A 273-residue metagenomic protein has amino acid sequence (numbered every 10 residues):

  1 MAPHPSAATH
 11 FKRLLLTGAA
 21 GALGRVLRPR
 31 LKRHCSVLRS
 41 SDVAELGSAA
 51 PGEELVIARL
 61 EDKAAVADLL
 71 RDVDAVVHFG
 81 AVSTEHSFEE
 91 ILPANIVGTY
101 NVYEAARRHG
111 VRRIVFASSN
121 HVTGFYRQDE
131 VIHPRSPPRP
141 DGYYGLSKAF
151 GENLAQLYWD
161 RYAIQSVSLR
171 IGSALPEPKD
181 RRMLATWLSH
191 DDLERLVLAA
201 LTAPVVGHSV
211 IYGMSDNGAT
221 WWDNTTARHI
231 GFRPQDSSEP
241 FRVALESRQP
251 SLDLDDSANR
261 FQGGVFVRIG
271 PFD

Functional and structural regions predicted by a protein language model:
F11-R33: N-terminal Rossmann NAD(P)H-binding glycine-rich loop of SDR-like oxidoreductase domains
H34-G47: Conserved glycine-rich Rossmann-like NAD(P)H-binding loop of the short-chain dehydrogenase/reductase
G47, V56-A94: NAD(P)H-binding glycine-rich loop region in Rossmannoid oxidoreductase-like domains and their noncatalytic homologs
E61, E90-N101, H109, N120 (+3 more regions): Glycine-rich NAD(P)-binding loop of the Rossmann-fold in SDR/ketoreductase-type enzymes
P93, R127-A163: Catalytic helix-loop patch of NAD(P)-dependent Rossmann-fold dehydrogenases
N101-R139: Conserved Rossmann-fold NAD(P)-dependent oxidoreductase catalytic core, especially the SDR/UDP-sugar
R170-E177, W187-H208, D216: Alpha-helical substrate-binding/gating segment
V210, D216-R233, L245-F272: Conserved C-terminal active-site "lid" loop/helix of NAD(P)H-dependent oxidoreductases that clamps the redox cofactor
